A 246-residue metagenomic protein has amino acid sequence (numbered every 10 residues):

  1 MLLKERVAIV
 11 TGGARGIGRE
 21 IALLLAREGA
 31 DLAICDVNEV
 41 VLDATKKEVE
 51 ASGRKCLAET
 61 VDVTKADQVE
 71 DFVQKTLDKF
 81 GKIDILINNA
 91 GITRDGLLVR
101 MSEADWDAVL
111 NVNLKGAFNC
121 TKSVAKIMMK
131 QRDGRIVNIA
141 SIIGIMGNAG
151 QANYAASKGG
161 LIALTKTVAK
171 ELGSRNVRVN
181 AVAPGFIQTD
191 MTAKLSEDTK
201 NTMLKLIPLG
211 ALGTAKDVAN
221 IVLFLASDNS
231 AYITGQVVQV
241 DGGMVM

Functional and structural regions predicted by a protein language model:
L2, F118, M129, D133 (+2 more regions): C-terminal substrate-recognition "lid" of short-chain dehydrogenase/reductases
L2-L32, V168: Canonical Rossmann dinucleotide-binding motif of NAD(H)/NADP(H)-dependent dehydrogenases/reductases, specifically
L97-L98, D105-L110, T192, M203: Substrate-binding pocket helix/loop in short-chain dehydrogenase/reductase
V99, M146-A152, S174-R175, G210 (+1 more regions): Active-site loop immediately N-terminal to the catalytic Tyr-X3-Lys motif of short-chain dehydrogenase/reductase
T121, S157, T165: Active-site helix of classical SDR
K126, K170-S174, A231: Alpha-helical segment proximal to the catalytic Tyr-Lys
S141: Residue(s) in the substrate-gating loop at a strand-loop-helix junction that position the organic substrate next
